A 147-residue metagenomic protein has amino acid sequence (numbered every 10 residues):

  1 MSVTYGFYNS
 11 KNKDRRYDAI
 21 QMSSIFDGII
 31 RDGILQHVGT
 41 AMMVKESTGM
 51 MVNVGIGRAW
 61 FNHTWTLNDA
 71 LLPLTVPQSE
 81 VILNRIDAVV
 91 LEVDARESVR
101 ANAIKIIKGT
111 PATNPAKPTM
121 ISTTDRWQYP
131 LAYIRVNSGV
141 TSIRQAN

Functional and structural regions predicted by a protein language model:
M1-W60: N-terminal "first-domain core" detector
T4-K13, M50-N147: Beta-strand-rich solenoidal segments
